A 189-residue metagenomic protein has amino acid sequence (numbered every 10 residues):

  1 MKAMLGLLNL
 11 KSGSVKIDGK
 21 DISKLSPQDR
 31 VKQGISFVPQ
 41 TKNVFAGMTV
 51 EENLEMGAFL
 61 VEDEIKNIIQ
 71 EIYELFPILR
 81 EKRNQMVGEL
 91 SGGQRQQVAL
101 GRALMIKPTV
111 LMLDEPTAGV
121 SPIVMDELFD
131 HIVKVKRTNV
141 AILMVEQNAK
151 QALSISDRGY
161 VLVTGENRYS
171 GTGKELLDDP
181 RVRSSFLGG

Functional and structural regions predicted by a protein language model:
M1-G189: Glycine-rich phosphate-binding loops of nucleotide-dependent enzymes
